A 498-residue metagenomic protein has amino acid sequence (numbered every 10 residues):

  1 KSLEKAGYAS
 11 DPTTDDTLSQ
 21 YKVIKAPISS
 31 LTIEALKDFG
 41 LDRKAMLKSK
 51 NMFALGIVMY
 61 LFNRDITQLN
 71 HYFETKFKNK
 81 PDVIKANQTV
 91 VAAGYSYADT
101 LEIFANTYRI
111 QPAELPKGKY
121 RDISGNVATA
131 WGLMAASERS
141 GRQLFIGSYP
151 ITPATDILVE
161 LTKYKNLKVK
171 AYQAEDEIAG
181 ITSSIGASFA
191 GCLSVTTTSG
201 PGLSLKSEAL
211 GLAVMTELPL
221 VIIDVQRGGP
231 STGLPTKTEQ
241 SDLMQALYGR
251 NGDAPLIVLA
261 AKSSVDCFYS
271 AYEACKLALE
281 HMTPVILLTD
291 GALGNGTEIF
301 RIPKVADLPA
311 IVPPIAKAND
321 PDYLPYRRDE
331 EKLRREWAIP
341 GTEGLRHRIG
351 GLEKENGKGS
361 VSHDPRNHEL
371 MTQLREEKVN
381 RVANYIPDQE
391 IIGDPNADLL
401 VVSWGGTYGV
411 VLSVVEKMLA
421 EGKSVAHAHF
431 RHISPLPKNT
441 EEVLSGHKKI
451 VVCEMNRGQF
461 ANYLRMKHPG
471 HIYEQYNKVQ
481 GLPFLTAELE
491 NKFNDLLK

Functional and structural regions predicted by a protein language model:
K1, I24-P27, T198, V221-D224 (+4 more regions): Short beta-strand segments
K1, Y8-D16, A213-E217, F460-K478: A short, gly/pro- and small-residue-rich
K1-S140: Active-site cofactor/cluster-binding pocket
S2-A6, A35-D38, R64-Q68, Y72 (+13 more regions): Short acidic, glycine/serine/threonine-rich loops at helix termini
L31, I178-G180, G202-L205, R227-T232 (+4 more regions): Short gly/pro/ser/thr-enriched loop/turn and capping motifs at secondary-structure boundaries
E34-L36, I103-G118, A136-Q143, E160-L167 (+4 more regions): Gly-rich Lys/Arg/Thr-decorated short loops/hinges at beta-loop-alpha junctions or inter-strand turns that position
L115, I123-G132, S140, S270 (+1 more regions): Flexible, low-complexity linker and terminal segments
W131, A136, L144, T152-Y248 (+2 more regions): Thiamine diphosphate
